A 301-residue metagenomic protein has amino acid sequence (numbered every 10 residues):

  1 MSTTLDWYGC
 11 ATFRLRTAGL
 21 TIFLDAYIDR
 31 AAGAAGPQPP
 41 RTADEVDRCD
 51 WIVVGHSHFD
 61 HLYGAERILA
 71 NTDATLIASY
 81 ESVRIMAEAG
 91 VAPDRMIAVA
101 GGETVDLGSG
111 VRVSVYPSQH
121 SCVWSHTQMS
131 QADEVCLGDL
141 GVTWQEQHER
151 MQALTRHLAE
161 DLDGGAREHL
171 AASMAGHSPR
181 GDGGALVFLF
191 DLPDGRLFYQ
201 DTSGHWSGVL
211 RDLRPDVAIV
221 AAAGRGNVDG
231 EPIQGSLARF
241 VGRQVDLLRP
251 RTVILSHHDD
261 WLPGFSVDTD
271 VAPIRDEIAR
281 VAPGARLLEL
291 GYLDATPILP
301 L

Functional and structural regions predicted by a protein language model:
S2-E45, W51, G181-D201, V217: Conserved beta-strand hairpin/beta-sheet module of binuclear metal-dependent hydrolase folds, prominently
T17-H58, Y63-N71, P93, Q119-E149 (+3 more regions): Pre-active-site segment of Zn-dependent metallo-hydrolases
F23-I28, G101-E103, G110-S121, P215-G226: Conserved catalytic scaffold of divalent metal-dependent phosphoesterases
F23-Y27, R48-S57, I77-Y80, L197-S203 (+3 more regions): Active-site neighborhood of phospho(di)ester-bond hydrolases with catalytic His/Asp-centered motifs
A31, H58-Y63, V83-M86, E103-V105 (+5 more regions): Active-site environment of divalent metal-dependent phosphoester hydrolases
T75, V83-L107, R211-D212, A238-L301: Binuclear metal-ion centers of metallo-dependent hydrolases, dominated by the metallo-beta-lactamase
Y80-L186, L192-P193: Metallo-beta-lactamase
E160-D246: Active-site-proximal loop/helix segments of hydrolase catalytic cores
